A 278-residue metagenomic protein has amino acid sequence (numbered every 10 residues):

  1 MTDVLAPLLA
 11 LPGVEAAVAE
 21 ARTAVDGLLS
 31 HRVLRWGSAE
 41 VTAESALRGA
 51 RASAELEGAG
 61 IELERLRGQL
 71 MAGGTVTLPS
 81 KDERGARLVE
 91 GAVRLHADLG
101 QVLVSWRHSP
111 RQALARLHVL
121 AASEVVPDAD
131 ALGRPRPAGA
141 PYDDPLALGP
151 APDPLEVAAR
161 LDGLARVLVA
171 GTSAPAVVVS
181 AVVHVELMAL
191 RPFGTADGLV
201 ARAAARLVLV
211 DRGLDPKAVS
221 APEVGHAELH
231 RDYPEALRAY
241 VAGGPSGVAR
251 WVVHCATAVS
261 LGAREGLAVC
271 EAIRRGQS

Functional and structural regions predicted by a protein language model:
M1-S278: FIC/Doc superfamily catalytic core
